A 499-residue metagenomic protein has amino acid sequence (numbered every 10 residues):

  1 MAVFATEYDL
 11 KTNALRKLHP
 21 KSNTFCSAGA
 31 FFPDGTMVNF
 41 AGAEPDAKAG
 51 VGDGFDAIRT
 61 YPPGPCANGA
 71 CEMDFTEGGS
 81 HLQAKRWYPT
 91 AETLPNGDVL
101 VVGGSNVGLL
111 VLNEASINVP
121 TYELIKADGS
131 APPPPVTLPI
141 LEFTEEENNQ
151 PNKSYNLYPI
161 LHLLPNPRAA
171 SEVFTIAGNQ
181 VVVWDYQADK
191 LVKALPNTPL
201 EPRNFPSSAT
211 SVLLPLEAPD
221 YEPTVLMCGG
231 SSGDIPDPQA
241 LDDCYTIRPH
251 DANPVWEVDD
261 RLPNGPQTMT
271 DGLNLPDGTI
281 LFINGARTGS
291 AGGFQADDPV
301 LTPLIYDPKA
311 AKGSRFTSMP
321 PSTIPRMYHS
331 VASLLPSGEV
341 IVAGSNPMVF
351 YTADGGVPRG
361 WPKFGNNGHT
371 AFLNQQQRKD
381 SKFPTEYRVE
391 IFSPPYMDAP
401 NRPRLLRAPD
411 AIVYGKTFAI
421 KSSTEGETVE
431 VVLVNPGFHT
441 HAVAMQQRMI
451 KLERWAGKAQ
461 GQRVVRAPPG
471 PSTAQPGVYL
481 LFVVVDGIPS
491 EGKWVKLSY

Functional and structural regions predicted by a protein language model:
M1-Y499: Kelch-like beta-propeller repeat domains
